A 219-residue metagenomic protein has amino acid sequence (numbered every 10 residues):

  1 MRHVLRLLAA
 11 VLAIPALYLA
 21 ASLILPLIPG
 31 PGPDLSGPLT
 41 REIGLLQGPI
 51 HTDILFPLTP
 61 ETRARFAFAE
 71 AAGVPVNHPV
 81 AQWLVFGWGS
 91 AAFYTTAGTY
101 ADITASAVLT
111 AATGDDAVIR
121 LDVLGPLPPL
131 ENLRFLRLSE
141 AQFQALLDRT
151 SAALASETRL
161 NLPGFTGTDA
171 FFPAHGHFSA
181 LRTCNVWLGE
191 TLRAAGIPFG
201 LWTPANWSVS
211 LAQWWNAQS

Functional and structural regions predicted by a protein language model:
R2-L23, A152-S219: Activation targets extended, charge/polar-rich intrinsically disordered C-terminal tails
Y18-E42, I50-D53: Core subunits and conserved enzymes of cellular information-processing and envelope-translocation systems across
G32, L45-F135: Glycine-rich catalytic cores of cysteine/serine-nucleophile enzymes that process amide/ester linkages in cell-envelope
Y100-A107, E140-T150, F165-D169: Short, mixed-charge, low-aromatic patches
A112, L136-F143, A174-N185: Solvent-exposed, acidic/flexible segments
L121-E157: Charged, low-complexity intrinsically disordered tails and linkers
